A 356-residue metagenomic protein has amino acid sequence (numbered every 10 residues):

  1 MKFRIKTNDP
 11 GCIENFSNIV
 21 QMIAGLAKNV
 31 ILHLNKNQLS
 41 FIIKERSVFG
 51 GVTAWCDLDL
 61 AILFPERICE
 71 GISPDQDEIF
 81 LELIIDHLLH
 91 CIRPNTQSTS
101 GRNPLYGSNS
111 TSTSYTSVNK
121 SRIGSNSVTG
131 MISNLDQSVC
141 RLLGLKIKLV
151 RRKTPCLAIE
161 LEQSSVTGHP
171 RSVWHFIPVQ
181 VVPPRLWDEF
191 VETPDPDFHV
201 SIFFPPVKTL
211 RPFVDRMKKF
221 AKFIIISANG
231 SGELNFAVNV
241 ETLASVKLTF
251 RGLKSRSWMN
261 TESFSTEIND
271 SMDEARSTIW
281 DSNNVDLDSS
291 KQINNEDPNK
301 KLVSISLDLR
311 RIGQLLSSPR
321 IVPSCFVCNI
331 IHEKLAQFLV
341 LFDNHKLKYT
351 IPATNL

Functional and structural regions predicted by a protein language model:
M1-A24, K28-F220, I225-L356: DNA polymerase sliding clamps and clamp-related checkpoint/processivity subunits
